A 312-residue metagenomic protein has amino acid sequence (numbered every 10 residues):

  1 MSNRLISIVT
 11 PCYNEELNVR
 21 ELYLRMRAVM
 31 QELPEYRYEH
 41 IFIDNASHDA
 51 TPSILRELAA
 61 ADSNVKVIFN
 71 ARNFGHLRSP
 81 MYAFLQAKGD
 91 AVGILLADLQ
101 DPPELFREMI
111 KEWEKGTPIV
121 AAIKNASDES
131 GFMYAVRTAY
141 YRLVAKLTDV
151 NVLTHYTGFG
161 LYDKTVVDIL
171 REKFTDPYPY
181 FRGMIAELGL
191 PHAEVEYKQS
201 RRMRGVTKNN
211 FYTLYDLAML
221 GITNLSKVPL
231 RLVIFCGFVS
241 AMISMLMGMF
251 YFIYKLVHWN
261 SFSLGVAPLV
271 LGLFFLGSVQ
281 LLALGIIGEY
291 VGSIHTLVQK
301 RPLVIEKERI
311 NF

Functional and structural regions predicted by a protein language model:
M1-A28, E35: N-proximal low-complexity "stem/linker" segments adjacent to membrane-targeting elements
S2-N3, R182-F312: Hydrophobic helical membrane-anchoring modules
S7-P11, I41-F42, F69: Short hydrophobic beta-strand elements that form part of the catalytic alpha/beta core underpinning NDP-sugar/donor
L17-R20, D49-E57: Acidic helix N-cap motif at the loop->helix transition within catalytic regions of sugar-transfer enzymes
E35, D44-S53, L99-Q100: A conserved acidic beta->alpha catalytic loop
N70, L95-A97: Catalytic metal- and UDP-sugar-binding loop of GT-A-like glycosyltransferases, i.e., residues flanking the conserved
N70-R72, L77-Q86, P103-P179, S200-M219: Acceptor/aglycone-binding surface of glycosyltransferases and processive sugar-polymer synthases
V92: Short aromatic/hydrophobic "clamp" motif used to bind/position activated sugar donors
